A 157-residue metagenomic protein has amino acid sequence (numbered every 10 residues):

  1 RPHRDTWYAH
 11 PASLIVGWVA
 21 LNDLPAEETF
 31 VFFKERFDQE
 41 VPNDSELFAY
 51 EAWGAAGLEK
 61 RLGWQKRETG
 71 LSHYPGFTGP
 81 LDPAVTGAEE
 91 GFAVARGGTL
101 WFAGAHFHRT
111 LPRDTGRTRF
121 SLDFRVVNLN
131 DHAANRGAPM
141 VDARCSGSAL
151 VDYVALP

Functional and structural regions predicted by a protein language model:
R1-T6, L14: Short acidic (Asp/Glu) patches
R4-T6, V19-D23, K34: Short, structured patches in soluble enzyme cores that scaffold and shape functional sites
D5, F32-D38, G137-S146: Short intrinsically disordered coil segments
D5-W7, F107-H108: Short beta-turn/strand-loop junction motif enriched in small, turn-promoting residues
H10-A26, F124-N128: Short, conserved beta-strand element in jelly-roll/cupin
I15, G98, F120: Residue-level detector of short, conserved catalytic/binding motifs and their immediate flanks
E27-F102: Double-stranded beta-helix
H106-P157: Non-heme Fe(II)/2-oxoglutarate
